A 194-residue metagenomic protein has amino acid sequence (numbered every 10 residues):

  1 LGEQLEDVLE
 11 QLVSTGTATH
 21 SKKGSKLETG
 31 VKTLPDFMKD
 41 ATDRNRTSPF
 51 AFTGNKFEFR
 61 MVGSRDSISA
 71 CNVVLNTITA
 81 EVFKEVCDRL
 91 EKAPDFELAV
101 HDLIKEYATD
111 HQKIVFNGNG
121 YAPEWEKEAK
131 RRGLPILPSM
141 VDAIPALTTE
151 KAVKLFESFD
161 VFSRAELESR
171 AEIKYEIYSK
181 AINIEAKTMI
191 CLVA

Functional and structural regions predicted by a protein language model:
L1-A194: Acidic, glycine-enriched catalytic cores built around paired aspartates
